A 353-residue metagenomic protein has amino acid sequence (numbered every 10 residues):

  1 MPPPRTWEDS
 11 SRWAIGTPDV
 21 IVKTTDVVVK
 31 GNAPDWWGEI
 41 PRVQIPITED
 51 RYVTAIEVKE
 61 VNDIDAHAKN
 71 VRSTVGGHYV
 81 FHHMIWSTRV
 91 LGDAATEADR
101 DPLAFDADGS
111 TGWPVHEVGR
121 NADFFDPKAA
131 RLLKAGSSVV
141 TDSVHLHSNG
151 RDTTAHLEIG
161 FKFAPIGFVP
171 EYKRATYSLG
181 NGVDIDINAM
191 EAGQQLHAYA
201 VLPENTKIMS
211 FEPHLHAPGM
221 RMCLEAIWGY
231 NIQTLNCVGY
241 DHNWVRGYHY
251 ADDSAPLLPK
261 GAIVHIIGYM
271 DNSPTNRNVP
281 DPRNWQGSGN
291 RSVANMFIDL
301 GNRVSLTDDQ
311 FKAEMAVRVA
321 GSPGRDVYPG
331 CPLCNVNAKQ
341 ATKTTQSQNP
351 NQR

Functional and structural regions predicted by a protein language model:
P2-K207, E212-R353: Beta-strand-centric surfaces of beta-sandwich/beta-rich domains
